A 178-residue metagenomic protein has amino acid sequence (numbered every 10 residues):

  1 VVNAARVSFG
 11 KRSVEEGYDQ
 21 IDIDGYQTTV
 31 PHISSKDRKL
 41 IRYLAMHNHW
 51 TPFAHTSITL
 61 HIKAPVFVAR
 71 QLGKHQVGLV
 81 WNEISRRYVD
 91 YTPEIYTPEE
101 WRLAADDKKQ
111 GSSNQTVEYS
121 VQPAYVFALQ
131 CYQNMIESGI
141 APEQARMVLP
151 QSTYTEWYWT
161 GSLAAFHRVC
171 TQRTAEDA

Functional and structural regions predicted by a protein language model:
V1-A178: Family-specific signature for flavin-dependent thymidylate synthase
